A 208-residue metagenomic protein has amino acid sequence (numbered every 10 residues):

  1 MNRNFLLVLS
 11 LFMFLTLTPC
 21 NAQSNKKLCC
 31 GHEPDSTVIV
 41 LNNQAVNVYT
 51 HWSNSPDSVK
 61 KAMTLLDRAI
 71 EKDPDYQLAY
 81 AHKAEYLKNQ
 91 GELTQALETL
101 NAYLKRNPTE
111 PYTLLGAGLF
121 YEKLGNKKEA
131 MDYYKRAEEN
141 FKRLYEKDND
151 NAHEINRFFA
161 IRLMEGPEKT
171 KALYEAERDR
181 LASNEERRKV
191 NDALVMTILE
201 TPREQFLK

Functional and structural regions predicted by a protein language model:
C20-K72: N-terminal leader/linker segments that initiate helical-solenoid repeat arrays
N25-C30, A160-K208: Terminal, low-structured helical/coil segments at or just beyond the last alpha-helical repeat
V46, E85, L119, F159-A160: Residue-level recognition of tetratricopeptide repeat
N54-L65, Q90-A102, N126-R136, G166-K169: Structural signature of tandem alpha-helical TPR/SEL1-like repeats, specifically the intra-repeat loop/turn
R68-A69, A102-Y103, A137, L144 (+1 more regions): Canonical positions in the second alpha-helix
A79, T113, K147, H153-E154 (+1 more regions): TPR alpha-solenoid repeat register
